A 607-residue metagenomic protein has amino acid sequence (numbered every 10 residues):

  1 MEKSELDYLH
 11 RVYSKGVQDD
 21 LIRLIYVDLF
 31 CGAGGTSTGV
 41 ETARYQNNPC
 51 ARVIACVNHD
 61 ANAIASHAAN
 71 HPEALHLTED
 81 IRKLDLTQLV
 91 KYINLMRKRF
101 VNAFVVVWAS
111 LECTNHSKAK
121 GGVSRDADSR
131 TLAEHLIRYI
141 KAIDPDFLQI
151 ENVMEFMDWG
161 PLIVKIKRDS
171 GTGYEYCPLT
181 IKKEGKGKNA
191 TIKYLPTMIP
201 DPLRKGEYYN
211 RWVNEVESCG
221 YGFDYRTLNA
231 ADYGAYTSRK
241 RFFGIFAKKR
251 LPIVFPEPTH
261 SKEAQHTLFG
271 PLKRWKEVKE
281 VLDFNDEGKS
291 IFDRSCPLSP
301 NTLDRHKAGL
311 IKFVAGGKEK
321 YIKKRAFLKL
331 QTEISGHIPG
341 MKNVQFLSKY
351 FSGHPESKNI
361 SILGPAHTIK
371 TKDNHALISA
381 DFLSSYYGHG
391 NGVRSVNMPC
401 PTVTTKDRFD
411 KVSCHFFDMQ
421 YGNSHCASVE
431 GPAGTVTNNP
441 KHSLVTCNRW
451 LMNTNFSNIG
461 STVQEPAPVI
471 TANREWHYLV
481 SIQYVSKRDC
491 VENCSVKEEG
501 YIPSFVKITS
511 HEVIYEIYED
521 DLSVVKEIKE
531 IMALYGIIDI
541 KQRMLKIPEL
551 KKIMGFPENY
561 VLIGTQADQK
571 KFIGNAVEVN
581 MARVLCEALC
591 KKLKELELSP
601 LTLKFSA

Functional and structural regions predicted by a protein language model:
M1-P49, V57, A63: S-adenosyl-L-methionine
R23, R52-V53, A103-F104, P145: Local beta-strand N-terminus motif with an aromatic residue
A55-A61, D80, E151-E155: Conserved acidic E/D residue at the C-terminus of a beta-strand in Rossmann-like folds
N62-S66, L132: Conserved short alpha-helix immediately C-terminal to the canonical SAM/SAH-binding motif I of Rossmann-like
A65-K98: S-adenosyl-L-methionine
T87, Y92-A103, L111-H375, S379-R408 (+4 more regions): Class I S-adenosyl-L-methionine
V524-T565, Q569: FAD-binding beta-loop-beta segment adjacent to the flavin cofactor pocket
A582: Acidic-aromatic/histidine active-site loop/patch
